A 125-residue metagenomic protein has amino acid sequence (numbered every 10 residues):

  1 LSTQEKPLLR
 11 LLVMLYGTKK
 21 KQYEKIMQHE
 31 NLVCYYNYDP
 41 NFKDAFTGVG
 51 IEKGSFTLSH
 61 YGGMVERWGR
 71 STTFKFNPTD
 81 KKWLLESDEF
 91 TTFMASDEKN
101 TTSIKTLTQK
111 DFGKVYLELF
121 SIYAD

Functional and structural regions predicted by a protein language model:
L1-T3, L58-S59: Hydrophobic beta-strand segments that make up the repeating blades of beta-propeller and related beta-repeat
T3-L8, A45-K53: Short, surface-exposed loop and linker segments with low hydrophobicity and enrichment for Pro/Ser/Thr
T3-Q28, F74-F76: Beta-propeller blade repeat segments, especially FG-GAP/WD-type strand-to-loop junctions in 6- to 7-bladed propeller
Q22-K25, N37-N41, G48-K53: Generic detector of short, locally flexible boundary/turn motifs and exposed helical patches
E24-E30, L85-F90: Beta-propeller fold detector
N31-F46, W68: Repeat-based blade/solenoid architectures
G48-D125: Acidic, small-residue rich beta-repeat scaffolds with periodic aromatic anchors
